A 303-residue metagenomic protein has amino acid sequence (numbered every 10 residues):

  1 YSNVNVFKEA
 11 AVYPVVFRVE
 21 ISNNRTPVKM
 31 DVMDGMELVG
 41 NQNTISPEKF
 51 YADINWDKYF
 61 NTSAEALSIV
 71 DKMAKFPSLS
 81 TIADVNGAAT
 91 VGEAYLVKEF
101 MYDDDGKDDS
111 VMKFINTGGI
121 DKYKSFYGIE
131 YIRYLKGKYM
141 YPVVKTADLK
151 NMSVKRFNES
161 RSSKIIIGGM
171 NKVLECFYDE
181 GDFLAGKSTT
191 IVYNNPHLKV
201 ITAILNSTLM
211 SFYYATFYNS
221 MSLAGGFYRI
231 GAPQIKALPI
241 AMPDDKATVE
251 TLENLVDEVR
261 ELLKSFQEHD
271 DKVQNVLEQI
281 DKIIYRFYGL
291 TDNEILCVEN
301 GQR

Functional and structural regions predicted by a protein language model:
Y1-F7, G92-Y95, M101, G106 (+5 more regions): S-adenosyl-L-methionine
Y1-Y102, Y178, D182-T189, L198 (+1 more regions): Signature of N6-adenine DNA methyltransferases within the class I
T26-V32, F126-Y127, E250-T251: Short, charged, solvent-exposed linker or helix-capping segments at domain edges/interfaces that act as flexible hinges
